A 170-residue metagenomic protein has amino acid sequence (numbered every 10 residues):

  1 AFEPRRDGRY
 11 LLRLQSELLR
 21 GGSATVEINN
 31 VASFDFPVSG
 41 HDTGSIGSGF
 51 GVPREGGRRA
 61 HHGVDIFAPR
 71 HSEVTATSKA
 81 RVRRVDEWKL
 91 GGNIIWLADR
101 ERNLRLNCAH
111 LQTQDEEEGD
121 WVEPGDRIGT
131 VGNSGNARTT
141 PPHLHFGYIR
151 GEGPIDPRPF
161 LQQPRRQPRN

Functional and structural regions predicted by a protein language model:
A1, H62, R70-E73, Q112 (+1 more regions): Short, conserved secondary-structure segments in the cores of folded domains
A1-D7: Beta-sandwich interaction modules
P4, A68, A76, L97-D99 (+1 more regions): Hydrophobic residues in beta-strands and at strand termini
R6, E116-W121: A short, structured loop/turn motif at beta-sheet edges
D7-N93, P124, N133, I155-R158 (+1 more regions): Surface-exposed, glycine-biased beta-strand/turn segments
G51, H71, E87, R102 (+3 more regions): Disulfide-stabilized cysteine-rich extracellular repeat microdomains
D65, I94-L97, D120-N170: Conserved, short, structured surface segments that act as functional micro-motifs
T77-D115, P141-H143: Zn2+-dependent peptidoglycan hydrolase active-site motif and core
